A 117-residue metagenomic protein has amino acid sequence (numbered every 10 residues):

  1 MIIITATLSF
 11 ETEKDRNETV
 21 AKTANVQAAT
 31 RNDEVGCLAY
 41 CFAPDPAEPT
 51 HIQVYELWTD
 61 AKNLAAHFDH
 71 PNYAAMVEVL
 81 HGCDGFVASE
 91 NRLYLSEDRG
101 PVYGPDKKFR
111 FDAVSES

Functional and structural regions predicted by a protein language model:
M1-I52, T59-D69, A74, F86-S117: Short S/T/G/P-rich N-terminal loop/turn motif that feeds into the first structured element of a domain
M76-H81: Amphipathic alpha-helical linker/stalk segments
